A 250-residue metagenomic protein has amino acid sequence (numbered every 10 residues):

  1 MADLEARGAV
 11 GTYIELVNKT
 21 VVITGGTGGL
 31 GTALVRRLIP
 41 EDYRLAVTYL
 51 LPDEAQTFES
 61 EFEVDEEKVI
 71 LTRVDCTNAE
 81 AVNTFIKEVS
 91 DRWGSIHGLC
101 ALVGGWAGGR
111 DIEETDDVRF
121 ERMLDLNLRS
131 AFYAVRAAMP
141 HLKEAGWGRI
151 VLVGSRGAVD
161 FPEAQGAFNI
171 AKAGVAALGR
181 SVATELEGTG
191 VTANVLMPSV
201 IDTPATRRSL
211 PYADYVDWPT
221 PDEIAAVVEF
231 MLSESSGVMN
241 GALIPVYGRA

Functional and structural regions predicted by a protein language model:
L4, G188, V195-L196, T203 (+1 more regions): C-terminal helical subdomain
T27-G28: Conserved glycine-rich cofactor-binding loop
R110-I112, D116-E121: Substrate-binding pocket helix/loop in short-chain dehydrogenase/reductase
T115, F161-N169, S181, T206: Active-site loop-to-helix junction immediately N-terminal to the catalytic Tyr of the SDR YXXXK motif in Rossmann-fold
V135, A171, G179: Active-site helix of classical SDR
P140, A183-E185: Alpha-helical segment proximal to the catalytic Tyr-Lys
S155: Residue(s) in the substrate-gating loop at a strand-loop-helix junction that position the organic substrate next
